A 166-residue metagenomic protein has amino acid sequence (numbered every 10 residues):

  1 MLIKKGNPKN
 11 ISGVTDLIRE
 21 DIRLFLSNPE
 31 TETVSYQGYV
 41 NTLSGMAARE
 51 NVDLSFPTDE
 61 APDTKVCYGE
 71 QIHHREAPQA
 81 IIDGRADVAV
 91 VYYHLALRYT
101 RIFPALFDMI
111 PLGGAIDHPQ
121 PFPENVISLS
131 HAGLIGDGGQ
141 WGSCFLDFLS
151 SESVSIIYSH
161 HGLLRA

Functional and structural regions predicted by a protein language model:
M1-I3: Glycine/small-residue-rich loop that forms an oxyanion/phosphate-binding "nest" at active or ligand-binding sites
K5-A166: Exported/periplasmic ABC-transporter solute-binding proteins
